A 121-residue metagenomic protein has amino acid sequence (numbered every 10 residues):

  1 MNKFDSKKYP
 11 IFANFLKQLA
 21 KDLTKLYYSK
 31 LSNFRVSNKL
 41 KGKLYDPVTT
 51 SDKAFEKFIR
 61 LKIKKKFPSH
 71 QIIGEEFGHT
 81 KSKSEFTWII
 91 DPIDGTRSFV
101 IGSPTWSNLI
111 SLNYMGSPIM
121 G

Functional and structural regions predicted by a protein language model:
M1-I93: N-terminal subdomain of lithium-sensitive/metallo-dependent phosphomonoesterases centered on the IMPase/IPPase/PAP
S82-G121: DPxDG-like acidic metal-binding loop motif
